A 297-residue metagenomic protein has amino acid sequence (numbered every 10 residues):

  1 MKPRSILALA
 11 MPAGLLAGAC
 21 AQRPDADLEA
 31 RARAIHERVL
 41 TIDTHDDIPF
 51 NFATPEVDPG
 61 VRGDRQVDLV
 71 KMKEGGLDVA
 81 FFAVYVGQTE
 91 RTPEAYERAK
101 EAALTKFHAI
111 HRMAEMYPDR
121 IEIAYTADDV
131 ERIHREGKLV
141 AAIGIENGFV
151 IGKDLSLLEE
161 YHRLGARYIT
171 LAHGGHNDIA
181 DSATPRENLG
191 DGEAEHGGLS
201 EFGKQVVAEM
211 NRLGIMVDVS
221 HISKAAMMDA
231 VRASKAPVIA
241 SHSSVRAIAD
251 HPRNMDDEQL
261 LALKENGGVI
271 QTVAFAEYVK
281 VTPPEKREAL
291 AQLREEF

Functional and structural regions predicted by a protein language model:
M1-A8: Bacterial N-terminal signal peptides that target proteins for export
K2, A30, A236, V245-A247 (+1 more regions): Charged catalytic cores and adjacent phosphate/nucleic-acid-binding surfaces used for phosphate/nucleic-acid chemistry
R4, A13, R23-D25: Generic low-complexity segments that are intrinsically disordered, proline-rich and/or Lys/Arg-biased
A8-A17: Bacterial N-terminal signal peptides
C20-E193, D250-F297: N-terminal hydrophobic targeting/anchoring segments and the immediately downstream early-domain regions of hydrolases
G152, R163-I239, S244-R253: Divalent metal-binding pocket/active-site signature
